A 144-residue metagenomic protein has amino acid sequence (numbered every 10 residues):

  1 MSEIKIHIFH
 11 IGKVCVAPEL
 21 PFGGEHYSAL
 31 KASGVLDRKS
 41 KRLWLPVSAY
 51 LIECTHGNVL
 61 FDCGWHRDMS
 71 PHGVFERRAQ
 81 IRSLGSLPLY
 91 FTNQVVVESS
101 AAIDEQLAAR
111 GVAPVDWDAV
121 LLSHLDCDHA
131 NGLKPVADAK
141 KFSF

Functional and structural regions predicted by a protein language model:
M1-D104, A119: Metallo-beta-lactamase
V16, H129-A130: Eukaryotic short linear interaction motifs
H56, P114-W117, F144: A general structural motif
R67, D128-H129: Glycine-rich nucleotide phosphate-binding loop and flanking beta-alpha elements of Rossmann-like dinucleotide-binding
I103-A108, L133: Short, well-ordered amphipathic alpha-helices
L107-V115: Phosphate/pyrophosphate-binding loops at sites that engage ATP/ADP/AMP, CoA/4′-phosphopantetheine, polyphosphate
W117-D128: Metallo-beta-lactamase
N131-F144: Conserved nucleotide-sugar donor-interacting segment of glycosyltransferase catalytic cores, predominantly GT-B
